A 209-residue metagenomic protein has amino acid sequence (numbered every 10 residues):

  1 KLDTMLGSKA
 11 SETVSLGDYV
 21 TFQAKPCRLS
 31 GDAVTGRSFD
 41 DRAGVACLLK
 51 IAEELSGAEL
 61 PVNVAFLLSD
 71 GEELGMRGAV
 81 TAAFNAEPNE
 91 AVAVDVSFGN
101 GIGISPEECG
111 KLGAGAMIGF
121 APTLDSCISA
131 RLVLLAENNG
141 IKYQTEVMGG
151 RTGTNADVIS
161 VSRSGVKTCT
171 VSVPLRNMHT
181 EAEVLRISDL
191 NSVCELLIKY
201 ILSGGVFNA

Functional and structural regions predicted by a protein language model:
K1-A209: N-terminal hydrophobic/helix-forming segments and targeting peptides
